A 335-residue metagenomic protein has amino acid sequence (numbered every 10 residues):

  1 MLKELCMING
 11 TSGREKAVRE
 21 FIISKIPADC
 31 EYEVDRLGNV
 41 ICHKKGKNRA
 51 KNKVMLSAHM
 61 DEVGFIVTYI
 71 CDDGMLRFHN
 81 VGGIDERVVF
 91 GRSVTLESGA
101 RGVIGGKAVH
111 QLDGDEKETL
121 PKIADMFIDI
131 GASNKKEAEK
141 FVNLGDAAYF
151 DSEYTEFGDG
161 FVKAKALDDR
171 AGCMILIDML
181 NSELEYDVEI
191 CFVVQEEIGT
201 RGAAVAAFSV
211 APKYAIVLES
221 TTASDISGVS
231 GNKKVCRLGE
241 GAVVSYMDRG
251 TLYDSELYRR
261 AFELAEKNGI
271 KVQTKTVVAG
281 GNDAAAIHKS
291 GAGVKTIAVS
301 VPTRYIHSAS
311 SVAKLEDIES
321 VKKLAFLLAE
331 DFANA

Functional and structural regions predicted by a protein language model:
M1-A335: N-terminal hydrophobic/helix-forming segments and targeting peptides
